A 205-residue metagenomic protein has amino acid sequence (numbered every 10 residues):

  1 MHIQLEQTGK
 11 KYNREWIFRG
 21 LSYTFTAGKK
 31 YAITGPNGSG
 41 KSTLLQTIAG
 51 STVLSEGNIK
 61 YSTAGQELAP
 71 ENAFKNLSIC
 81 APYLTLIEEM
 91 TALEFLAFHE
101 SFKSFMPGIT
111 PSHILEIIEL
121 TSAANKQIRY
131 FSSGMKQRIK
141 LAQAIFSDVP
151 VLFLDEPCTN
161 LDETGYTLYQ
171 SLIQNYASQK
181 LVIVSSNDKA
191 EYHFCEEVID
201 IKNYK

Functional and structural regions predicted by a protein language model:
I3, F18-G20: Conserved structural motif at the start of ABC-family nucleotide-binding domains
T34-P36: The feature captures the beta-strand-to-loop junction immediately N-terminal to the Walker
A49: Helix-to-loop junction immediately C-terminal to a conserved catalytic motif
V53-A73: Conserved ABC transporter NBD signature motif
Y83, E88-S104: Q-loop/switch helix immediately C-terminal to the Walker
G108-A124: Conserved ABC ATPase "signature" region
L141: Hydrophobic anchor residue at the start of the ABC signature
L152-E156: Catalytic Walker B motif of ABC-type/P-loop ATPase nucleotide-binding domains
